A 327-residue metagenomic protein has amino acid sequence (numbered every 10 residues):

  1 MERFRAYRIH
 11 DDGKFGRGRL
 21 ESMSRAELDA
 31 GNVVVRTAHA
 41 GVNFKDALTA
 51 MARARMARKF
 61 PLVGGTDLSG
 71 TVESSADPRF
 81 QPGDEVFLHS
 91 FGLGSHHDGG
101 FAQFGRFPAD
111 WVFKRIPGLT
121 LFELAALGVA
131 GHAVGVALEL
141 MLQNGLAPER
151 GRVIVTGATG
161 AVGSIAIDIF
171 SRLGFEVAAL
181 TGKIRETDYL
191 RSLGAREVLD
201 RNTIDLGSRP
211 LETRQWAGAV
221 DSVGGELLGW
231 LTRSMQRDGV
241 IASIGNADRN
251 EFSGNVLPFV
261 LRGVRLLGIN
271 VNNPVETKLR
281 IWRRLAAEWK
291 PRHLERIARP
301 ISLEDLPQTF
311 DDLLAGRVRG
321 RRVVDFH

Functional and structural regions predicted by a protein language model:
E2, L279-H327: C-terminal hydrophobic helical "lid"/dimerization subdomain of Rossmann-like NAD(P)H-dependent oxidoreductases
A26-V42, R53-G92: Glycine-rich beta-strand-centered segment in the early N-terminal region that forms part of a ligand/cofactor-binding
D67, D84-E85, F104, R152 (+2 more regions): Residue-level marker of beta-strand positions
L88-I154: NAD(P)H dinucleotide-binding glycine-rich loop of Rossmann-like/cofactor-binding domains, especially the beta1-alpha1
F101, G182-Y189, N250-V256: Short, glycine/polar-rich helix-capping loops at beta-to-alpha or helix-loop-helix junctions that flank or form
G131-H132, G157-S164, G224: Glycine-rich NAD(P) Rossmann-fold beta1-alpha1 loop
S171-L227, N272: Adenosine-nucleotide cofactor-binding segment
E226-R292, F326-H327: Glycine-rich phosphate-binding loop and adjacent beta-alpha segment of Rossmann(oid) nucleotide-cofactor-binding
